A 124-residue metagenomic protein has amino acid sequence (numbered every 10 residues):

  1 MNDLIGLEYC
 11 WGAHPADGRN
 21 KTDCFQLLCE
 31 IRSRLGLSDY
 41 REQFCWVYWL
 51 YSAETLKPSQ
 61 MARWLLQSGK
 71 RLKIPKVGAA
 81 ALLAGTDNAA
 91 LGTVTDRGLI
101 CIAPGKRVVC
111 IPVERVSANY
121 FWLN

Functional and structural regions predicted by a protein language model:
M1-L66, V77, T86-A89: N-terminal capping segments
I5, I31, I74, I100-I102 (+1 more regions): Weak global preference for isoleucine
I5-L7, K76-A79, D96-R97, V116-N119: Generic structural motif recognizing short loop/turn segments at the entrances and edges of beta-strands
G69-P75: Short, surface-exposed secondary-structure edge patches
L82-L83: A generic structural signal for residues embedded in beta-strands
T86-N124: Aromatic- and glycine-rich peptidoglycan recognition patches
